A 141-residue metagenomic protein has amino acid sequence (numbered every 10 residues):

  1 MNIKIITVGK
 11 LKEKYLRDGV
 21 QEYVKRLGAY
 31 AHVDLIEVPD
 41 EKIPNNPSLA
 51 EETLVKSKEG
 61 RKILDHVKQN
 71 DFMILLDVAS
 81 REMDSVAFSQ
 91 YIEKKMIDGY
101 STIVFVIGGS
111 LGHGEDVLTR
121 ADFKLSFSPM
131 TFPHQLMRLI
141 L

Functional and structural regions predicted by a protein language model:
M1-L27: N-terminal beta1-alpha1 ligand-phosphate binding loop
I5, I74, G108, L141: Conserved RecA-like P-loop NTPase ATPase core
I6, D34-I36: General small-molecule cofactor/ligand-binding pocket signal
L11, V78-R81, G109-G112: Short glycine-rich anion-binding loops that position phosphate/pyrophosphate groups of nucleotides and phosphorylated
A31, N70-D71, A121: Short, well-ordered alpha-helix to beta-strand connector turns
P39-S101: S-adenosyl-L-methionine/SAH cofactor-binding core of RNA-modifying enzymes
K95-S110, G114: Ser/Thr/Gly-rich flexible loops in soluble cytosolic domains mediating phosphotransfer, phosphorylation
L111, E115-L141: Structured adenosyl-cofactor binding patch, chiefly the S-adenosyl-L-methionine
